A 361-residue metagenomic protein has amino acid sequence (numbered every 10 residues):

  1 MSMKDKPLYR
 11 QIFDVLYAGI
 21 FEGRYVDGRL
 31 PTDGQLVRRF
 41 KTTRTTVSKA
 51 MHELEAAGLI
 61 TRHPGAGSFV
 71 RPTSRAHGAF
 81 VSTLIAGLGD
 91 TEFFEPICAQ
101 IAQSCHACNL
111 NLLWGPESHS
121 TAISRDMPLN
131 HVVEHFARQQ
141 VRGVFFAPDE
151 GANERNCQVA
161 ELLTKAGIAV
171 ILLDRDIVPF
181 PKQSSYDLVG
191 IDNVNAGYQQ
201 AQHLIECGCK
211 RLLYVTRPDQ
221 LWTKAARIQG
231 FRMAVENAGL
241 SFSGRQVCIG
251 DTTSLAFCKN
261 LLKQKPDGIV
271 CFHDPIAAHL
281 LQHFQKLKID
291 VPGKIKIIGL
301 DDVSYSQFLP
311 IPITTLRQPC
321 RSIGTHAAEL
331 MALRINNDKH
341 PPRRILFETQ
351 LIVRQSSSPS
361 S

Functional and structural regions predicted by a protein language model:
K4, D14-A18, Y25, Q35 (+5 more regions): Alpha-helical recognition/docking segments in bacterial nutrient-uptake and carbohydrate-utilization systems
G19, S185-Y186, A256-S361: Flexible loop/turn connectors
R24-R62: N-terminal helix-turn-helix
L30-T32, R62-R75: Short, Lys/Arg-rich nucleic-acid/phosphate-binding segment
E92-C108, A196-Q199, W222-S241, H279 (+1 more regions): Short, solvent-exposed amphipathic alpha-helices that sit in or adjacent to ligand/effector-binding or catalytic
H106-R125, Y214, R232-S254: Short beta-strand elements in bilobed, periplasmic/extracellular small-molecule ligand-binding domains
I177, Q183-Y214, T252-C258, Q318-N336: Hydrophobic alpha-helical segments within soluble ligand-binding/sensing domains
Y198-L240, R343-S358: An alpha-beta-alpha
